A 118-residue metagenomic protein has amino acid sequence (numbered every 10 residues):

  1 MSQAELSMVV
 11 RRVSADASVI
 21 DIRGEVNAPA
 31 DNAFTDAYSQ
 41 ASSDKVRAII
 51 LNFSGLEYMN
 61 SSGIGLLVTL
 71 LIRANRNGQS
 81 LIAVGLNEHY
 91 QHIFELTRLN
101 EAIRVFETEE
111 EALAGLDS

Functional and structural regions predicted by a protein language model:
M1-D21: Short beta-strand/loop segment at the start of cytosolic alpha/beta domains
S14-A15, S54, E110: Conserved catalytic submotifs in the C-terminal HATPase_c
E25-A102: Amphipathic alpha-helical interaction surfaces in cytosolic regulatory modules
L86, E109-E110: Short, ordered loop/turn segments at secondary-structure junctions
R104-T108: Short acidic-hydrophobic, aromatic-tinged amphipathic segments that line or gate anion-handling sites
L116-S118: Receiver (REC) domain switch/output surface
